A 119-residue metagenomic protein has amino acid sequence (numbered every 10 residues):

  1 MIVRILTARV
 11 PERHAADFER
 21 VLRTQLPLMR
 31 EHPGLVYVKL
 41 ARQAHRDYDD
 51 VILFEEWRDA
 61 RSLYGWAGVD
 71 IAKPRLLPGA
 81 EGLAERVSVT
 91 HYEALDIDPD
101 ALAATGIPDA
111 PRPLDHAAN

Functional and structural regions predicted by a protein language model:
I2-A8, K39-D70: Short, well-ordered beta-strand segments in beta-rich or mixed alpha/beta enzyme and ligand-binding folds
R9-V21: Short, surface-exposed ligand-recognition loops at beta-strand->loop->(often short) alpha-helix junctions that present
V21-T24, V69: Residues within well-ordered alpha-helical secondary structure of globular protein domains
R23, Y37-K39: Short structured motifs
L28-V36, E56-E93: An amphipathic, aromatic/His-enriched active-site/gating alpha helix that lines ligand/cofactor pockets
K39-D49, R75-N119: Glycine-rich beta-strand-turn "strand-cap" elements at beta-sheet edges
